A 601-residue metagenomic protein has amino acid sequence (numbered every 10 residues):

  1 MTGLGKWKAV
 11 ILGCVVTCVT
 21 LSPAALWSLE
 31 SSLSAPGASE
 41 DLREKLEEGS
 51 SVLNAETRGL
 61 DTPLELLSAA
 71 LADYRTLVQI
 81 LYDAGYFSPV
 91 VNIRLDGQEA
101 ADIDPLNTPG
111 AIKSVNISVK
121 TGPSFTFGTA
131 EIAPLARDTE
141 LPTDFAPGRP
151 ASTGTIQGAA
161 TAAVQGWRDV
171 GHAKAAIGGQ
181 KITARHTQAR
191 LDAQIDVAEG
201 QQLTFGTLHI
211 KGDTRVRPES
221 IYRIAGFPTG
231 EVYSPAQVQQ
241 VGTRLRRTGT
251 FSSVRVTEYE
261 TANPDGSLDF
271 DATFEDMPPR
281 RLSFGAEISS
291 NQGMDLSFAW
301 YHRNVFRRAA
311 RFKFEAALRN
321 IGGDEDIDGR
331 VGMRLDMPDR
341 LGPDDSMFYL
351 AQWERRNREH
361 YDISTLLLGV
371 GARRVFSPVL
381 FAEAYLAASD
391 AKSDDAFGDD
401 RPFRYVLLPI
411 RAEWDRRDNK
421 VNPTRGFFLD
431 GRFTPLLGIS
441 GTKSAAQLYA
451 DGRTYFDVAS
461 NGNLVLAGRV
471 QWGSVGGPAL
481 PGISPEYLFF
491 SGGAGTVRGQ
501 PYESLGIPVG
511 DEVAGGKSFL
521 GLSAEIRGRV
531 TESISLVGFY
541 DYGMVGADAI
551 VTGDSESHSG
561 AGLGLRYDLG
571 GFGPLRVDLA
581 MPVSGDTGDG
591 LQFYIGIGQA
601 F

Functional and structural regions predicted by a protein language model:
T2-C14: Bacterial N-terminal signal peptides that target proteins for export
V19-P23, S28: N-terminal signal peptide c-region/cleavage motif recognized by signal peptidases
W27-D41, N54-S290, M294, A299 (+3 more regions): Periplasmic polypeptide-binding modules associated with outer-membrane biogenesis and secretion
P134, I210-G212, S364-G369, D399-R404 (+4 more regions): Flexible, surface-exposed loop regions and adjacent strand-edge segments of Gram-negative outer-membrane beta-barrel
R137-E140, S234-D430, V497-G499, E503-K517 (+2 more regions): Gram-negative/organellar outer-membrane beta-barrel architecture
R247, R280-R281, E287-S289, D394 (+5 more regions): C-terminal outer-membrane beta-barrel translocator/porin domains of Gram-negative envelope proteins and their
A547, V551-L575, M581-V583: C-terminal structured "cap/appendage" subdomains that terminate the fold
